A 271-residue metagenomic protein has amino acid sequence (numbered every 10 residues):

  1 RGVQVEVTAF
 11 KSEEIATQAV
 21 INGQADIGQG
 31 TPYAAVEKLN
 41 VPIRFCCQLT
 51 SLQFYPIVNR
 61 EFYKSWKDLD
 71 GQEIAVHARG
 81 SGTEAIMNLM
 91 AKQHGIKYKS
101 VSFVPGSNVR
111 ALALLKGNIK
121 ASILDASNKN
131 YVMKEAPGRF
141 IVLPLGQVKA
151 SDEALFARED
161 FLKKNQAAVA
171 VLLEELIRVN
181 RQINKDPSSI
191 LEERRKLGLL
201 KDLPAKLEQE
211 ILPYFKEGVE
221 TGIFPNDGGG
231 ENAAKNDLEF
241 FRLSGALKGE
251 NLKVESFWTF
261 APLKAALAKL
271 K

Functional and structural regions predicted by a protein language model:
R1-P105, A111-K116, K120-A126, F140-K149: Short, glycine-/small- and polar/acidic-enriched structural segments that line small-molecule recognition paths
F10-E14, H77, S81-G82, N108 (+4 more regions): Soluble non-cytosolic domains of exported or imported proteins
Q18, N22, K67, A85-L89 (+8 more regions): Solvent-exposed, polar/charged alpha-helical surfaces in well-ordered, non-transmembrane soluble domains, broadly
A25, K116-I119, K216-E231, K264-L270: Short amphipathic alpha-helical segments at helix boundaries and their inter-helical linkers
Y33, V109-L200: Pocket-lining segment of extracytoplasmic ligand-binding domains
L39, N88, K92, M133-K134 (+2 more regions): Class I S-adenosyl-L-methionine
K164-L247: Secondary-structure end/capping motifs
K235-K271: Conserved C-terminal helix/tail region of periplasmic/extracytoplasmic solute-binding proteins
